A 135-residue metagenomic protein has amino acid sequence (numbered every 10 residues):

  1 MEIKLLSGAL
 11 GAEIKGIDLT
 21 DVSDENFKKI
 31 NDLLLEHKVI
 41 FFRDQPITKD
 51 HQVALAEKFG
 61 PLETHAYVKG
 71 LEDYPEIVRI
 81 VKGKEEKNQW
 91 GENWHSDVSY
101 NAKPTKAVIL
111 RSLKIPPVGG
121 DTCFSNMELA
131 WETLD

Functional and structural regions predicted by a protein language model:
M1-D135: Non-heme Fe(II) oxygenase catalytic core, chiefly the N-lobe of the double-stranded beta-helix
